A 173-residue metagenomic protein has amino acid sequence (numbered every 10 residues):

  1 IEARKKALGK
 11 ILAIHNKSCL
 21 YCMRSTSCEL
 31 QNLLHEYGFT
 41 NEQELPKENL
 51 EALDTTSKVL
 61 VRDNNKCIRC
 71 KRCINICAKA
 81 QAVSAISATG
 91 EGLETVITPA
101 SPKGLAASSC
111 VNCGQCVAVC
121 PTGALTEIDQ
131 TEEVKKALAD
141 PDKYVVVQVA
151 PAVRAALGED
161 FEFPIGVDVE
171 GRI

Functional and structural regions predicted by a protein language model:
I1-E2, E127-I173: Iron-sulfur-associated redox domains of electron-transfer enzymes in respiratory and anaerobic energy metabolism
I1-N112, A118, L125-A137, Y144: Fe-S ferredoxin-like electron-transfer domains and their immediately adjacent linker/connector regions across
